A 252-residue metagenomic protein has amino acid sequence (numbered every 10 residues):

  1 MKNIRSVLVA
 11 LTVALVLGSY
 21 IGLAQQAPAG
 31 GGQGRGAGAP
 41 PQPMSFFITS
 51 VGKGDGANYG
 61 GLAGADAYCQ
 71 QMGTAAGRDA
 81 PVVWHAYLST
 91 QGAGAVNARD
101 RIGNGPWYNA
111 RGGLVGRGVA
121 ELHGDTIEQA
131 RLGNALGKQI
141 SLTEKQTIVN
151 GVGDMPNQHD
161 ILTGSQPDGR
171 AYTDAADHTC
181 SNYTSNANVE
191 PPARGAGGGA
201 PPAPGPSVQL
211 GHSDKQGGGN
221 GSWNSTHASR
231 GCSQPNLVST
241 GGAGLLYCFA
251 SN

Functional and structural regions predicted by a protein language model:
M1-L11: Bacterial N-terminal signal peptides that target proteins for export
A10-Y20: Bacterial N-terminal signal peptides
Q25-N252: Secreted/extracellular ectodomain signature
